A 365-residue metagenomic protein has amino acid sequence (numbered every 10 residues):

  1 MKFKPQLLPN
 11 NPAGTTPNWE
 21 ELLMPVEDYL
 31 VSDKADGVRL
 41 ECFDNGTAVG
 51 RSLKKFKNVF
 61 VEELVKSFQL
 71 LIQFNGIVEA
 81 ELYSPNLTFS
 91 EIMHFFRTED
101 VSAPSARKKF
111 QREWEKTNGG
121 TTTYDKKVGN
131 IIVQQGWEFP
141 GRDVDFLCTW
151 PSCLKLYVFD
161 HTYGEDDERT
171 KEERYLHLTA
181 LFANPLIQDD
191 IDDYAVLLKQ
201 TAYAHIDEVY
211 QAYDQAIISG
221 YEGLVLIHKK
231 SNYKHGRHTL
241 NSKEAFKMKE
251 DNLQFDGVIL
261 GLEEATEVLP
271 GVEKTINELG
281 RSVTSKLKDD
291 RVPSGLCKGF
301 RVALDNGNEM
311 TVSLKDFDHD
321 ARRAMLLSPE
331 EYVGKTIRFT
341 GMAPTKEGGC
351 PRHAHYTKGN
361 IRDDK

Functional and structural regions predicted by a protein language model:
K4-K54, D143-C148, H161-G164, L186-R362: Nucleic-acid 5′ end/cap handling module spanning
L22-D190: Covalent nucleotidyltransferase
